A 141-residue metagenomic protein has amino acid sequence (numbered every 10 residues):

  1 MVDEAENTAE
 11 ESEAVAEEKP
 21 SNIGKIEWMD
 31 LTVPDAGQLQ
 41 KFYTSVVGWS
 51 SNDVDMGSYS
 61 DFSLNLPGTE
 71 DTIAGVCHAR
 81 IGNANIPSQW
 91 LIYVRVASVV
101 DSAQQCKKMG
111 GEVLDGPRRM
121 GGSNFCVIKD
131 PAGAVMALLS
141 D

Functional and structural regions predicted by a protein language model:
M1-Q40, W90-I92, L139-S140: N-terminal beta-strand motif that seeds the catalytic metal site of vicinal oxygen chelate
V2-E11, W49-P87, P131, V135-D141: Conserved short beta-strand elements that form part of the metal-binding/catalytic scaffold of enzyme active sites
E17-K19, I81-N83, D115-G116: Short, flexible, glycine/charge-rich loop motifs used to bind or transfer phosphoryl groups or to couple energy/partner
P20-I23, E27-D71, K108: Core segments of cupin and vicinal oxygen chelate
E27-D30, C77, R118: Residues embedded in well-ordered beta-strands within globular domains across many folds
D35-G37, I92-A132: Vicinal oxygen chelate
L39-Q40, I73, A103, V135: Internal amphipathic alpha-helical segments of the cytochrome P450 catalytic fold
